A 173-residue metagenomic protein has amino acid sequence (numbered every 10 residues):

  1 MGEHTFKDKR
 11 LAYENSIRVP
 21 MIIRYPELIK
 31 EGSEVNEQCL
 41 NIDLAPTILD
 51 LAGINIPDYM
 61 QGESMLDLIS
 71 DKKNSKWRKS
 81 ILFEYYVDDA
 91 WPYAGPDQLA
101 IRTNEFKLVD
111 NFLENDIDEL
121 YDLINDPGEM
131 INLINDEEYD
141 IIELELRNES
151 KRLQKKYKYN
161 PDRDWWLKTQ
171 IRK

Functional and structural regions predicted by a protein language model:
M1-E3, I42-A45, D50-E119, I141 (+4 more regions): C-terminal cap/loop subdomain of S1 sulfatases and analogous C-terminal strand-loop tails that border
M1-N36, L40, P92: Histidine-centered active-site microenvironments of extracellular/periplasmic hydrolases and transferases
D8, L28-Q38, L51-I56, M130-Y139: Active-site rim elements
A12, M21, E34, S64-D67 (+3 more regions): Conserved beta-strand positions that form and line the central face of beta-propeller blades
D126: Intrinsically disordered, low-complexity polar regions and short flexible loop motifs
R147-N148, R163-W166: Carbohydrate-interacting/catalytic domains
